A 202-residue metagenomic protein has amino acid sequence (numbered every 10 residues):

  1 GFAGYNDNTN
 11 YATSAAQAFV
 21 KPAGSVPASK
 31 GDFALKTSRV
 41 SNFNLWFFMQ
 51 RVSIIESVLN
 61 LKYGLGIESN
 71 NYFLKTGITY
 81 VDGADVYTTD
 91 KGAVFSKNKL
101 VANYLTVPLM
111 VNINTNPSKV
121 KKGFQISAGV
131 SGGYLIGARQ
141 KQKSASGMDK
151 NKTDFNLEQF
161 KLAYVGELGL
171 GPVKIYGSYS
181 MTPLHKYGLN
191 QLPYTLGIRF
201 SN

Functional and structural regions predicted by a protein language model:
F2-N6, R51, I67-F73, I113-T115 (+4 more regions): Transmembrane beta-strands of outer-membrane beta-barrel pores
T9, V52-L59, N116-G123: Short loop/turn motifs that connect adjacent beta-strands in outer-membrane beta-barrel proteins
T9-A16, V26-R39, Y72-A102, L135-A145 (+1 more regions): Extracellular/periplasm-exposed beta-strand and loop segments of Gram-negative cell-envelope proteins, dominated by
S38-N44, N60, A102-P108, Q159-A163 (+1 more regions): Transmembrane beta-barrel architecture of outer-membrane proteins
F43, S53-E68, F73-I78: The feature marks a conserved, polyanion-engaging helical scaffold used by nucleic-acid processing enzymes and innate
L45-R51, L65-I67, V107-I113, A128-G132 (+2 more regions): Residues on the lipid-exposed face of transmembrane beta-strands in outer-membrane beta-barrel proteins
K75, V86-Y87, V101-M110, T115-K121 (+1 more regions): Mid-length scaffold segments of soluble, non-membrane domains
K152-N202: Predominantly the C-terminal beta-signal and adjacent terminal strand-loop region of outer-membrane beta-barrel
